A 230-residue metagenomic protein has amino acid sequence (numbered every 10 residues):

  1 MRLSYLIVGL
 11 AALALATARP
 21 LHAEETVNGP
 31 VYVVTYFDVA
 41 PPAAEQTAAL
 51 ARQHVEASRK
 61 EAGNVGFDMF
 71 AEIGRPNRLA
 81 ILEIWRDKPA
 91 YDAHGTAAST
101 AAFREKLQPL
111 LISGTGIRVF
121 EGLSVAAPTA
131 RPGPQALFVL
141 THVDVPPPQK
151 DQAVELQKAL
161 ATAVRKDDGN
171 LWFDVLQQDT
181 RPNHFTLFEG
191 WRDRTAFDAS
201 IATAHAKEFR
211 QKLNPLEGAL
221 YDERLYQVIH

Functional and structural regions predicted by a protein language model:
M1-S4: Positively charged n-region of N-terminal signal peptides that target proteins for export
L6, H22-V31, D68-N77, F103-F138 (+2 more regions): Glycine-rich beta-strand-turn "strand-cap" elements at beta-sheet edges
I7-A16: Bacterial N-terminal signal peptides
P30-D38, D68-G95, Q135-D144, D174-I201: Short, well-ordered beta-strand segments in beta-rich or mixed alpha/beta enzyme and ligand-binding folds
V39-P41, D87, E121, V145-P147 (+2 more regions): Non-catalytic surface loops within mature trypsin-like serine protease
A43-N64, S99-F103, P147-L171, H205-F209: Short amphipathic alpha-helical segments
D151-H230: Structured core of small recognition/catalytic domains
